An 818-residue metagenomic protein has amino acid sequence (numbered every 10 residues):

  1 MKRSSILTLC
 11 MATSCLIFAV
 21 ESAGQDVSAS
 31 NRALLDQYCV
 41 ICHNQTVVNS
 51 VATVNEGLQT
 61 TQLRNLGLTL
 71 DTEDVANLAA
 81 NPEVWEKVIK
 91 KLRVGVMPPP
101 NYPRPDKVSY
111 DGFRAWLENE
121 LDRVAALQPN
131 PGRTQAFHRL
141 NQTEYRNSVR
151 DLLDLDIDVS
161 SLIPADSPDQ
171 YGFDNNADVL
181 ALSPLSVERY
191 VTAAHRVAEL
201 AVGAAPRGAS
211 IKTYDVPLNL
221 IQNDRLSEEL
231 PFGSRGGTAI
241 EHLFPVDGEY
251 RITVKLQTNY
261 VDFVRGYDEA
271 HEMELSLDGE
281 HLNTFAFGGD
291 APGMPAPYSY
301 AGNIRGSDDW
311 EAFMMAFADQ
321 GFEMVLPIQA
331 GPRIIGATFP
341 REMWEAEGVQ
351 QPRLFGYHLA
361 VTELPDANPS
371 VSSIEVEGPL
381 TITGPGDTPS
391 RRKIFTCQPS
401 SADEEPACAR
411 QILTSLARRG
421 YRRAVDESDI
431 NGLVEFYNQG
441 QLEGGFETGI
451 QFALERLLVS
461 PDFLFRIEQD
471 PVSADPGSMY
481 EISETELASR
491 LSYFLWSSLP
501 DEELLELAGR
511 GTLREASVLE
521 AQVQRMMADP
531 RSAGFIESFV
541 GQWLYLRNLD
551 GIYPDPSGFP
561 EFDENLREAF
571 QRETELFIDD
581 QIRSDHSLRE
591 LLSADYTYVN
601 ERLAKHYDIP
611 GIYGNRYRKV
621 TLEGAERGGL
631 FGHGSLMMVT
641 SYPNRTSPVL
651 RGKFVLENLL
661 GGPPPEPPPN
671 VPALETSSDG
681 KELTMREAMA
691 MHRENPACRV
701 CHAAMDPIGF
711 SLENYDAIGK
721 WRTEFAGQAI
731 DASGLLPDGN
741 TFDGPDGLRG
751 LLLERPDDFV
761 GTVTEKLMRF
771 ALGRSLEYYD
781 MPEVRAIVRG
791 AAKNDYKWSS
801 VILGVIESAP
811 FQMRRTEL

Functional and structural regions predicted by a protein language model:
M1-S5: Positively charged n-region of N-terminal signal peptides that target proteins for export
T8-A19: Bacterial N-terminal signal peptides
I17-V27: Bacterial Sec-dependent signal peptides at the C-terminal "C-region" and cleavage site
Q25-V54, T60-L66, A79-L818: Low-complexity, glycine/serine/threonine/alanine-rich intrinsically disordered linker and propeptide segments
L68-L70: Retroviral Gag capsid
A76: Short, charge-patterned binding micro-sites
